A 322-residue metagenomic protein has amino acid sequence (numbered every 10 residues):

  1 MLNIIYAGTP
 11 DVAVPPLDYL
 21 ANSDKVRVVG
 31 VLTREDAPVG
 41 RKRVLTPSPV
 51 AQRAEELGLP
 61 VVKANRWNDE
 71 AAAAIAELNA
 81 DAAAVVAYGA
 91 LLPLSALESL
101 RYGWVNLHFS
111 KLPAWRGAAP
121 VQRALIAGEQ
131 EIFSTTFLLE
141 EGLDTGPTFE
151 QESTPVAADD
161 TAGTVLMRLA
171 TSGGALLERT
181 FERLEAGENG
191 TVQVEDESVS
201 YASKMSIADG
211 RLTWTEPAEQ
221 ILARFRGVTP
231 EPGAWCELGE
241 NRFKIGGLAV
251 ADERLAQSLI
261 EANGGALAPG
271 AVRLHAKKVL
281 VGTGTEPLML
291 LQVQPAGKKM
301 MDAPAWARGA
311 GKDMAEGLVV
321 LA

Functional and structural regions predicted by a protein language model:
M1-R41: N-terminal Rossmann-like dinucleotide-binding module
N3-I5, V29-G30, P60-L78, A83 (+1 more regions): Internal alpha/beta domain cores that form substrate/cofactor-binding pockets in large enzymes and binding proteins
G8, V31, A54, A83 (+7 more regions): A residue-level signal for conserved active-site and pocket-lining positions in enzyme catalytic cores
V14, D18-N22, A73-A76, L94 (+1 more regions): Amphipathic, non-transmembrane alpha-helical secondary structure
V14, V44-P47, N68-A72, A90 (+1 more regions): Structural motif corresponding to alpha-helix initiation and N-cap regions
D18, A82, V86-Y201, S206: Donor/substrate-binding cores of folate-linked one-carbon enzymes
A37-L57: N-terminal beta-loop-helix "entrance" segment that forms/cooperates in small-molecule cofactor or anionic ligand
D196-A322: Internal anion-binding site segments
